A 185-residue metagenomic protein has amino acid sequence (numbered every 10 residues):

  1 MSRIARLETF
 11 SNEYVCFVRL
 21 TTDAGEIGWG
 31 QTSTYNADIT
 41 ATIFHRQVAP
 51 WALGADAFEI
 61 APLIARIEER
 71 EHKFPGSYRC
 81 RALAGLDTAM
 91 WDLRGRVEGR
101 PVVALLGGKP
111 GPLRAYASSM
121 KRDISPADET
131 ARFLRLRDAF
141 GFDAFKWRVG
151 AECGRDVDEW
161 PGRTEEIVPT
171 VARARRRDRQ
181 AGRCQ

Functional and structural regions predicted by a protein language model:
M1-W29, S33-T34: Structured beta-strand/loop patches that form or line metal/cofactor-binding pockets in enzymes
S2, A84, F140: Structured loop/turn residues at beta-strand edges in well-structured enzyme cores
F10, L106-K109, D138: Solvent-exposed alpha-helices and their adjacent loops that cap or buttress functional pockets in soluble metabolic
V15, A24, R100-P101, P110-A115 (+1 more regions): Short coil/turn connectors at secondary-structure junctions
T21-E98: Metal- or metallocofactor-binding catalytic centers and their adjacent structured scaffolds across diverse enzyme
D87-D123: Glycine-rich, aromatic-flanked loop segments that form ligand/cofactor-binding clefts across common enzyme folds
P112-Q185: Metal-dependent enolase-superfamily TIM-barrel catalytic cores that perform enediolate-based chemistry
